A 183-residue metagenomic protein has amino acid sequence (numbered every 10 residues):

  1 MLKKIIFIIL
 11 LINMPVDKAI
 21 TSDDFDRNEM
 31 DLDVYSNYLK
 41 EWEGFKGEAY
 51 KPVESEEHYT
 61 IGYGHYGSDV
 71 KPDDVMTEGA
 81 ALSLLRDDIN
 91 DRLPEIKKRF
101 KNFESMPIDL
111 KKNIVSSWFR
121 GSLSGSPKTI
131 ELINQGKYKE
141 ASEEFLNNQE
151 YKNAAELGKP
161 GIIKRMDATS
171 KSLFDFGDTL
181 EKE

Functional and structural regions predicted by a protein language model:
M1-I8: Sec-dependent signal peptide recognition, specifically the positively charged N-region followed immediately by
I5, L32-V34, E54-E56: A generic structural signal for short, non-catalytic loop/turn and secondary-structure boundary residues
I9, P15-V16, I20-E48, H65 (+4 more regions): Long, amphipathic alpha-helical surface segments
L32-S36, S105-V115, E140: Alpha-helical scaffolds flanking conserved acidic
K46-E56, S105: Catalytic glycan-binding domains that act on GlcNAc-containing polysaccharides
P52-D73, I89, L93: Substrate-binding/active-site groove segments that recognize and process beta-1,4-linked N-acetyl-hexosamine
K71-N102, I108-E131: Alpha-helical segment that forms one wall of the substrate-binding/catalytic cleft in peptidoglycan-active domains
